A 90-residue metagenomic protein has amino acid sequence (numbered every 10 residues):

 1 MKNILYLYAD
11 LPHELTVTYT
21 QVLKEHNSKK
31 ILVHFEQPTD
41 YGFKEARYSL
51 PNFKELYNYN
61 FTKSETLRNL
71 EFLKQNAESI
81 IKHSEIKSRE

Functional and structural regions predicted by a protein language model:
M1-T20: Negatively charged, low-complexity tracts enriched in Asp/Glu with abundant Ser/Thr
K2-N3, V33-F35, T39-G42, A46-L50 (+3 more regions): Alpha-helical membrane insertion/targeting regions
V17-S64: A short, structured beta-strand/loop element
N58-E90: Short, compact, well-ordered microdomains
